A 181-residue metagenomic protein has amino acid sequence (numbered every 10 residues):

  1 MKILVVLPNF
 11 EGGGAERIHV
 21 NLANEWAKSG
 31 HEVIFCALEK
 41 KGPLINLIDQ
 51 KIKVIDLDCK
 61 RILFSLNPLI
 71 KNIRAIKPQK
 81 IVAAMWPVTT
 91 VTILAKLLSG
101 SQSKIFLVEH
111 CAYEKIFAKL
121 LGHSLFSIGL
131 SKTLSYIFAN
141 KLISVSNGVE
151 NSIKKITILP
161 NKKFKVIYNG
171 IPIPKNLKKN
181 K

Functional and structural regions predicted by a protein language model:
M1-K181: Membrane-interface segments of envelope glycosyltransferases acting on lipid-linked substrates or membrane lipids
